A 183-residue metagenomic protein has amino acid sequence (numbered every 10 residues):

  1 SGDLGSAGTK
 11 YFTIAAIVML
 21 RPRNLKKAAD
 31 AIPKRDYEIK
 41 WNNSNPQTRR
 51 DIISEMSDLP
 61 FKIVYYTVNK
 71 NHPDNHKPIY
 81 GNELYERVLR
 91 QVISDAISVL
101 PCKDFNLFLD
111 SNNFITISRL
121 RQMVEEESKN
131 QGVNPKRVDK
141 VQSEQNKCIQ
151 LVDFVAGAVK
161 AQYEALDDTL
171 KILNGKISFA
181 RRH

Functional and structural regions predicted by a protein language model:
G2-H183: Phosphate-ester processing/binding pockets and catalytic centers
